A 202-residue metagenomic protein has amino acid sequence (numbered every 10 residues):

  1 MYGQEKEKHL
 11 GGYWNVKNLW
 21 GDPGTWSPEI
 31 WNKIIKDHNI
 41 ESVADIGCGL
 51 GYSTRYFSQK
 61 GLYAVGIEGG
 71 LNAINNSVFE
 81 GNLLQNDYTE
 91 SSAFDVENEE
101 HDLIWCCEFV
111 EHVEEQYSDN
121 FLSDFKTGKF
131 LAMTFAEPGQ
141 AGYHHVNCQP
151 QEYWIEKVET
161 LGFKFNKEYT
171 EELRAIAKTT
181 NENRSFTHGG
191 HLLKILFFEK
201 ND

Functional and structural regions predicted by a protein language model:
M1-E99, L103-C107, Q116-G128, A141 (+3 more regions): Conserved N-terminal segment of class I S-adenosyl-L-methionine
H112-V113: A short His-aromatic
T134-P138: Short strand-turn motif at the edge of the Rossmann-like AdoMet-binding core
